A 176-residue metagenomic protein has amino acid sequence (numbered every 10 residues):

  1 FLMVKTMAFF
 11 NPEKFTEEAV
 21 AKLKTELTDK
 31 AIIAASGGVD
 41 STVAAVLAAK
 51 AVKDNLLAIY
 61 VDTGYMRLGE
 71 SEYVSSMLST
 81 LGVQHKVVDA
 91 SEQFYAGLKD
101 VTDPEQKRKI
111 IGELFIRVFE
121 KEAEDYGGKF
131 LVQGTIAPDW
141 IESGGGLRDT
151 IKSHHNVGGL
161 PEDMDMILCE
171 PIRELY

Functional and structural regions predicted by a protein language model:
F1-G127, T135, W140-Y176: RNA-binding accessory domains that recognize and position tRNA/RNA substrates
F130: Short, Asp-centered acidic motifs that coordinate Mg2+ and/or phosphate in catalytic or ligand-binding sites
